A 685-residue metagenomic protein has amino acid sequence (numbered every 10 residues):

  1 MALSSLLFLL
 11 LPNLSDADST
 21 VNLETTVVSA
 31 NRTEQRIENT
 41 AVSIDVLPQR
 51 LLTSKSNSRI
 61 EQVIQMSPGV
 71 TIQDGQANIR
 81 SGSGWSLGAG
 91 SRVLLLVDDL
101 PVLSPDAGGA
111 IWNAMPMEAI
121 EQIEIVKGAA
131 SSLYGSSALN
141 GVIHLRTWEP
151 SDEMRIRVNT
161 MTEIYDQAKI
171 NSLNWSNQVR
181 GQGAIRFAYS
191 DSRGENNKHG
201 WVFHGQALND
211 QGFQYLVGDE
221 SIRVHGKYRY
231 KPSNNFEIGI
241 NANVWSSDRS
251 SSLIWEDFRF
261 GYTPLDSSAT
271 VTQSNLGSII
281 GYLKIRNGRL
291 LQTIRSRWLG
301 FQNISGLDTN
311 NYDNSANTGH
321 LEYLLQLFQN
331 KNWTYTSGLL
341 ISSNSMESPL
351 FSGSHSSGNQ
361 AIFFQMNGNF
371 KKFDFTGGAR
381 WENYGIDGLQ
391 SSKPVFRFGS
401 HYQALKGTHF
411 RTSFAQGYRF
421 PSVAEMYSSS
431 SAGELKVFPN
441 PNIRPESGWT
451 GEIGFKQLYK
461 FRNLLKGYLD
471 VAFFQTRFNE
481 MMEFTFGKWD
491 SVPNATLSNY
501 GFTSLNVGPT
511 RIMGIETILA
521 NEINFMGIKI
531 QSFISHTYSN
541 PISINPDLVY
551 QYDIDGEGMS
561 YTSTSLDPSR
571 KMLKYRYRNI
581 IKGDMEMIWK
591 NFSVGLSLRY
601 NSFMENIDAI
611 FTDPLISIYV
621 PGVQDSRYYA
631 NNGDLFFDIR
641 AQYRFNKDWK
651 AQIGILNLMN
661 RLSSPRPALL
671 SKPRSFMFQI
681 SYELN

Functional and structural regions predicted by a protein language model:
L14-L51: Short, acidic, small-residue-rich periplasmic hinge/interaction motif at the N-terminus of Gram-negative outer-membrane
E61-L100, S104: Extracytoplasmic beta-strand/coil segments of soluble accessory domains associated with Gram-negative outer-membrane
L100-A129: Short acidic/polar hinge/loop motifs at secondary-structure boundaries that mediate gating or recognition
S104-D106, A119-E121, S132-H144, E149-V224 (+1 more regions): Outer-membrane beta-barrel translocator/receptor signature
N159, K331, Y335, K372 (+2 more regions): Gram-negative outer-membrane beta-barrel transporters
D210-K231, N235-T318, P349: Flexible loop and strand-edge segments within Gram-negative outer membrane beta-barrel domains
S233, G239-A242, N330-T336, F351-T476 (+1 more regions): Structural signature of Gram-negative outer-membrane beta-barrels, strongest in the C-terminal barrel of TonB-dependent
R289, T293-S305, R411, R444-L505 (+2 more regions): Membrane-embedded beta-barrel scaffold of Gram-negative outer-membrane proteins
